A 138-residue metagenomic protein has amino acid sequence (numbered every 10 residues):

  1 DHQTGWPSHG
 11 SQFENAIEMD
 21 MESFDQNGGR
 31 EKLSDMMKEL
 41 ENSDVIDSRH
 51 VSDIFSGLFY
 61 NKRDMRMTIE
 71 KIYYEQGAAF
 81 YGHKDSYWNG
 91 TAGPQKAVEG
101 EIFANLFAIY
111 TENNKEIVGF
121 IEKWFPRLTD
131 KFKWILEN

Functional and structural regions predicted by a protein language model:
D1-N138: Active-site-flanking segments in enzyme catalytic domains
